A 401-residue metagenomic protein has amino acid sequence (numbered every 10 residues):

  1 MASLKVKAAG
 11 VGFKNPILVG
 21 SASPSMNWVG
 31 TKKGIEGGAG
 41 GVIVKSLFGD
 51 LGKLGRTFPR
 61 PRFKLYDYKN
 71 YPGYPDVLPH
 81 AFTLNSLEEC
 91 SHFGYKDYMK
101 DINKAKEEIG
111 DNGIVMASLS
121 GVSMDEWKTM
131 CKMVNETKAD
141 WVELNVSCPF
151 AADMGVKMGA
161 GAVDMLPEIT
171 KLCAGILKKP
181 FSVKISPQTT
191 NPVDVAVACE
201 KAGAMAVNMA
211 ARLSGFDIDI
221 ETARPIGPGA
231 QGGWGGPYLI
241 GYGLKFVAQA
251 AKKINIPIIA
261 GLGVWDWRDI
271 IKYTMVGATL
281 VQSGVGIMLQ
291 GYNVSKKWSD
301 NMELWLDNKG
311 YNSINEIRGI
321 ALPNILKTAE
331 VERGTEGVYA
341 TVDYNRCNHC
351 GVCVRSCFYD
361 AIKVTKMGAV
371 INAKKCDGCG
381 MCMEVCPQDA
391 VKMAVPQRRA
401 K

Functional and structural regions predicted by a protein language model:
A2-K7, W28-I109: Glycine-rich, positively charged N-terminal anion/phosphate-binding segment
S3-L18, V77-L84, A105-M116, L172-K178 (+2 more regions): N-terminal small/glycine-rich loop or linker at the start of catalytic domains across soluble metabolic enzymes
K32-G37, G41, V122-A260, W265-S283 (+4 more regions): Alpha/beta enzyme core
L51-P72, I218-G232, G286-Y311: C-terminal helical cap(s) of enzyme catalytic domains, especially alpha/beta-barrels
Y66-D76, I240, N293, D300-N348 (+1 more regions): Extended, intrinsically disordered, low-complexity segments
K69-V163: Active-site beta->alpha loop and helix N-cap motifs at the rims of alpha/beta catalytic domains
R346, K374-K375: Short pre-active-site segment immediately N-terminal to redox-active cysteine/selenocysteine motifs in thiol-based
V352-V370, M381-Q397: Iron-sulfur cluster-binding cysteine motifs and their immediate structural context in ferredoxin-like electron-transfer
